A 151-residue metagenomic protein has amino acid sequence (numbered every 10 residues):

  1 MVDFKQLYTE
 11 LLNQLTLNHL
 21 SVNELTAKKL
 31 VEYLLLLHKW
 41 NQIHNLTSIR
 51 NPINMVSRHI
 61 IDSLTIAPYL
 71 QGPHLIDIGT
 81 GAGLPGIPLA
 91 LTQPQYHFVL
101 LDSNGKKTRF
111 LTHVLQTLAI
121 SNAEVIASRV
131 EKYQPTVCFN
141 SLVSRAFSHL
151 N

Functional and structural regions predicted by a protein language model:
V2-G72, I76, K106-K107, H113-A123: Class I SAM-dependent transferase core
I78-T80: Conserved beta-strand/loop positions that form the S-adenosyl-L-methionine
A82-Q95: Conserved SAM-binding loop of SAM-dependent methyltransferases across substrates and taxa, primarily the Class I
Q95-V99, S103-N151: S-adenosylmethionine
